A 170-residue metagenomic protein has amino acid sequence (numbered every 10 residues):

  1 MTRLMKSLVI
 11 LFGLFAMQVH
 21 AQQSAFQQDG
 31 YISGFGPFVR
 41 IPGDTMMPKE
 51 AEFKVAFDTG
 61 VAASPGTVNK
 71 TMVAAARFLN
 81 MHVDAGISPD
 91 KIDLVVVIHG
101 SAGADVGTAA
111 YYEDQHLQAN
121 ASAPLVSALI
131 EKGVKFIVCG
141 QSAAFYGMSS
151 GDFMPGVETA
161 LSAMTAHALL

Functional and structural regions predicted by a protein language model:
R3-I10: Sec-dependent signal peptide recognition, specifically the positively charged N-region followed immediately by
M17-A21: Sec/Tat signal peptide C-region and signal peptidase I cleavage site
Q22-G34, Y112-E113, Q118-L170: A cross-taxonomic marker for long C-terminal extensions/tails that follow the last structured domain
P48-S64, V106-A110: Acidic/histidine-rich, surface-exposed loop or edge segments in extracytoplasmic proteins
K54-D58, L94-I98, K135-V138: Structural recognition of the beta-strand scaffold that forms the well-ordered cores of secreted hydrolase catalytic
F57-V68, L94, E113-Q115, G156: Second-shell loop/turn segments in exported
V68-I87: Histidine-anchored nucleotide/phosphate-binding helix
S88-V106: Acidic helix-start/capping segments at beta-turn-to-alpha-helix junctions
